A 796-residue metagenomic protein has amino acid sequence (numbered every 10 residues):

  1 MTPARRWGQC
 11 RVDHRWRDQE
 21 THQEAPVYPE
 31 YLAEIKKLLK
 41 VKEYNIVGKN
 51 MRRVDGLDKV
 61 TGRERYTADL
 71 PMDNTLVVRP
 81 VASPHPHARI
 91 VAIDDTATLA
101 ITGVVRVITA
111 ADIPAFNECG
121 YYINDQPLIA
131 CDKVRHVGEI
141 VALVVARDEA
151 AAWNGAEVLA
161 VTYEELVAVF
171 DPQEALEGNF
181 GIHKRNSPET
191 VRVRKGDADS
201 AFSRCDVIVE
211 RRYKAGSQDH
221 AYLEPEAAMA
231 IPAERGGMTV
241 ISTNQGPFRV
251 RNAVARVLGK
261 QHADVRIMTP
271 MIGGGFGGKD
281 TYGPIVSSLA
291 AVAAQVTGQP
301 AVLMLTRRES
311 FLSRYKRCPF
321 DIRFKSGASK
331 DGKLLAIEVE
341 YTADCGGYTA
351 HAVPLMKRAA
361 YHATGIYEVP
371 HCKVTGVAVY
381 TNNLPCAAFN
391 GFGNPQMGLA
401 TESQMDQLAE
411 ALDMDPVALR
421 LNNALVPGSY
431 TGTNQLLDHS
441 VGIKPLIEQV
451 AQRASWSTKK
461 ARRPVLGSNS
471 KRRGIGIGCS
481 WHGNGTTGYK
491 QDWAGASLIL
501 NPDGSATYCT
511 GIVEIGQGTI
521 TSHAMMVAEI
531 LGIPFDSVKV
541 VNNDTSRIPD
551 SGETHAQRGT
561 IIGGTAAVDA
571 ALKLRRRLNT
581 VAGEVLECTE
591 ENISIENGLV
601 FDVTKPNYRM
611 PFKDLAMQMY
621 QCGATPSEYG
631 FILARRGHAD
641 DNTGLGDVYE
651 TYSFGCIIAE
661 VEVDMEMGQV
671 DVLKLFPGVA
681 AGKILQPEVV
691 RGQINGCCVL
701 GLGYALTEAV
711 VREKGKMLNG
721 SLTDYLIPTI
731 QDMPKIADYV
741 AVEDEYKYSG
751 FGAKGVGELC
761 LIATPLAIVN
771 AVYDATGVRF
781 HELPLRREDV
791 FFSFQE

Functional and structural regions predicted by a protein language model:
T2-T190, I208-R211, V296-G298: Flexible, low-hydrophobicity surface segments
T2-Y31, I101, A110-A111, G259-D264 (+5 more regions): C-terminal catalytic domains of large/alpha subunits in multi-subunit enzymes
K49, D55-T61, P188-A228, P319-S403 (+4 more regions): Glycine-rich loop/linker segments at domain edges
V54-D58, E157-F170, Q245, N252 (+6 more regions): Extended active-site and interfacial segments that coordinate phosphate-rich ligands in large catalytic machineries
V78, M238-S242, S505-T510, V672-K674: Short, aliphatic-rich beta-strand segments
N117-Y122, G155-V158, S242, R251-A253 (+11 more regions): Short acidic, glycine/serine/threonine-rich loops at helix termini
E174-L258, A424-S505, L718-D732, I736-V740: Helix-loop-helix junctions that connect adjacent transmembrane helices in secondary transporters/permeases, recognized
M271, G275-G298, V302-M304, T519-V527: Thiamine diphosphate
